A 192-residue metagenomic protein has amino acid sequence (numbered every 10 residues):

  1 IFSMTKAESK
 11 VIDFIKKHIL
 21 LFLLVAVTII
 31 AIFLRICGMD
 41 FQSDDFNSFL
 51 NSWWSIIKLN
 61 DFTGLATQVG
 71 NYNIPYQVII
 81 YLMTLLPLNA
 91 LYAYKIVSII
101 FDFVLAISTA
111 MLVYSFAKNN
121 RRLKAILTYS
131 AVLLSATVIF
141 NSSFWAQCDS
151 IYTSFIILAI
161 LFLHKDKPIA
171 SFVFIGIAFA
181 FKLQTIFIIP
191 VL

Functional and structural regions predicted by a protein language model:
M4-K6, I188-L192: Perimembrane helix-loop-helix junctions
F14-F49, I99-D102, S130, L134-F140: Transmembrane signal-anchor helices characteristic of membrane glycosylation enzymes that use polyprenol
G38-W53, T67-I79, Y92: Extracytoplasmic catalytic/substrate-binding loops of multi-pass membrane glycan-assembly enzymes
I96-N119: Transmembrane-helix motifs of polytopic, lipid-linked glycan transferases
V97-I100, S130-L134, V138-I157, F181 (+1 more regions): Multi-pass, polyprenyl lipid-linked donor-dependent membrane glycosyltransferases
S108-M111, I151-P168: Specific aromatic-rich, kink-prone transmembrane helix
V113-A117, A125-V138, I160: Transmembrane and membrane-interface helices of multi-pass, inner-membrane envelope-modifying transferases
K124-A125, F162-I177: Short hydrophobic alpha-helices at membrane interfaces in multi-pass membrane enzymes
